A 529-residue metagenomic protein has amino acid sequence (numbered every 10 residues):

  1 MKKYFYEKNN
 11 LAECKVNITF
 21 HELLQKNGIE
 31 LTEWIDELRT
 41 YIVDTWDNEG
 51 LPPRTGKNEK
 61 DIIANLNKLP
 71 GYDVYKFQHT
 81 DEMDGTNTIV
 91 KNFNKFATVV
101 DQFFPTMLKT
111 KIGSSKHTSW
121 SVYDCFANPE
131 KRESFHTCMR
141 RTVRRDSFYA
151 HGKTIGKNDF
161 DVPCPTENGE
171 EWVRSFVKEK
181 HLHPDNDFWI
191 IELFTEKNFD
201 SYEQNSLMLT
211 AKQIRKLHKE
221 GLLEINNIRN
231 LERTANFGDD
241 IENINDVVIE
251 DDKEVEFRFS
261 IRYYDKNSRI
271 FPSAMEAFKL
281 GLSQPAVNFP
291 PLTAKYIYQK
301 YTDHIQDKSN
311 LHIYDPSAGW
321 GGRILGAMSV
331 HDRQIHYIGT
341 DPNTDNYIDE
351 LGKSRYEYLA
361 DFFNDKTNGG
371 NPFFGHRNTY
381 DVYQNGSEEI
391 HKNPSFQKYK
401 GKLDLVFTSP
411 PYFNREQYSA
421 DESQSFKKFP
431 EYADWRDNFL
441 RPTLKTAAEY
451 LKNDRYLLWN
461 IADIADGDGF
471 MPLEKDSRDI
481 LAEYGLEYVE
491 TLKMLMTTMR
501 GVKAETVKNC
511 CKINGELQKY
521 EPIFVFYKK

Functional and structural regions predicted by a protein language model:
M1-P70, M83-D84, T88-N94, T98 (+1 more regions): Class I S-adenosyl-L-methionine-dependent methyltransferase catalytic core
